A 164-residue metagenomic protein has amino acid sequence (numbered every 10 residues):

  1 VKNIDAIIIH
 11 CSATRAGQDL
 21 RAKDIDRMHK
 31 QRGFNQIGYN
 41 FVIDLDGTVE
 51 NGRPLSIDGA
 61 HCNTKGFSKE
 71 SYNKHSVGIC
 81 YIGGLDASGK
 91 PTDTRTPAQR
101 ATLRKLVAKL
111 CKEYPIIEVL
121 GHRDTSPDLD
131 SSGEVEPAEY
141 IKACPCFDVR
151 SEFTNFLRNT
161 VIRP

Functional and structural regions predicted by a protein language model:
V1-N40: Cell wall/extracellular polymer interaction/catalysis modules
V1-S12, A16, D46-V49, R53-L55 (+2 more regions): Basic/polar, cationic surfaces and motifs that engage anionic cell-wall and phosphate/carboxylate ligands
R21-D24, T64-G66, T94, E134: Surface-exposed beta-strand edges and their flanking turn/coil or helix-capping segments
D26-K30, A60-C62, A98-A101: Short, low-complexity, polar/charged sequence segments that are solvent-exposed and flexible
Q31-R32, S68-E70: Short Gly/Pro-enriched turn/cap motifs at secondary-structure boundaries
I37-D44, N51: Small/polar-rich, solvent-exposed N-terminal microdomains that initiate assembly or binding
I57-K69: Flexible, surface-exposed loop/gating regions in the mature catalytic domains of secreted/periplasmic hydrolases
